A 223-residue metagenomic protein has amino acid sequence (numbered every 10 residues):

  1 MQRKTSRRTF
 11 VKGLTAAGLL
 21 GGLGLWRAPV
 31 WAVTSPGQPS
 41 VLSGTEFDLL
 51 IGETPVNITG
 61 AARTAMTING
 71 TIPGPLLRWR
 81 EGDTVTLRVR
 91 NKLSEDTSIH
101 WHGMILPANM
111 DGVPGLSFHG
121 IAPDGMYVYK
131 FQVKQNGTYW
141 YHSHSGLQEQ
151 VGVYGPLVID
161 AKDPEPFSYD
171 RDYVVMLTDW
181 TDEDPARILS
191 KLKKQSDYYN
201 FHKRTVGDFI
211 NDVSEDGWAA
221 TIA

Functional and structural regions predicted by a protein language model:
Q2-K4, L14-A223: Histidine-centered copper-binding motifs that mark active-site loops of extracellular/periplasmic copper enzymes
